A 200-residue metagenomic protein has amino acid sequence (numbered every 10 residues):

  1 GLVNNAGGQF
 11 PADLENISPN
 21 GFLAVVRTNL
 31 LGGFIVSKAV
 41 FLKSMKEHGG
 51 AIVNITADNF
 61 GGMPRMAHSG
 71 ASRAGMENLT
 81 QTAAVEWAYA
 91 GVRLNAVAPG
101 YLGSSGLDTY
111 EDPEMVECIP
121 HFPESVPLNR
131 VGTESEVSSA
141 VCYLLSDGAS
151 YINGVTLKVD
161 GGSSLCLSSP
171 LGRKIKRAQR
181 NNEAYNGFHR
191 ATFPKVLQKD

Functional and structural regions predicted by a protein language model:
V3, A88, R93, I152-G154: Short, small/polar-rich loop/turn modules that mediate ligand/substrate recognition or access, typified
D13-L14, G21-L23, C118, F122: Substrate-binding pocket helix/loop in short-chain dehydrogenase/reductase
N16-L23, R27, A178-R180: Short, well-ordered secondary-structure patches that form non-catalytic structural/interaction elements within domains
F34, R130-V159, S164-L165: C-terminal substrate-recognition "lid" of short-chain dehydrogenase/reductases
L42, V85-Y89, S150: Alpha-helical segment proximal to the catalytic Tyr-Lys
V53-G75, T80-Y89, Y101, S163: Catalytic loop of short-chain dehydrogenase/reductase
C142, N153-D200: Short C-terminal tail/terminal secondary-structure segment of NAD(P)H-dependent dehydrogenase/reductase domains
